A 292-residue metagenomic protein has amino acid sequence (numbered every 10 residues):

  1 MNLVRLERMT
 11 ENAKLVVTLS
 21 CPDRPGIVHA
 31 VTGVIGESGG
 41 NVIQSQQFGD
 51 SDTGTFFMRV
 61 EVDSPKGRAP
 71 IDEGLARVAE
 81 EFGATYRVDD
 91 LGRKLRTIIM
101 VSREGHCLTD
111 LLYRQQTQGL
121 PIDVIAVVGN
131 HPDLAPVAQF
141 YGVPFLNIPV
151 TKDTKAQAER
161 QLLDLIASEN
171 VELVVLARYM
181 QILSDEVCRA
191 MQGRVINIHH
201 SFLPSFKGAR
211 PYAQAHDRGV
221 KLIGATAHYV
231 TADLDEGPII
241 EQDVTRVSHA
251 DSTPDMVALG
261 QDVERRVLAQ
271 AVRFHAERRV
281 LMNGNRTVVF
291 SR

Functional and structural regions predicted by a protein language model:
N2-L95: A conserved regulatory-domain signal marking ACT and ACT-like small-molecule sensing domains and adjacent regulatory
S20, I98-M100, V128: Short hydrophobic segments within beta-strands
K94-D110, R114: Short, low-order "capping/linker" segments at domain edges
Q115-D123: A short alpha->loop->secondary-structure connector
I122-D133: Short internal beta-strands
D123-I125, P144-P149, R194-H199: Short hydrophobic/aromatic-enriched beta-strand-loop microsegments
H131, T154, A158, E172-R292: Donor/substrate-binding cores of folate-linked one-carbon enzymes
Q139, V143-E169: Adenosine-nucleotide cofactor-binding segment
